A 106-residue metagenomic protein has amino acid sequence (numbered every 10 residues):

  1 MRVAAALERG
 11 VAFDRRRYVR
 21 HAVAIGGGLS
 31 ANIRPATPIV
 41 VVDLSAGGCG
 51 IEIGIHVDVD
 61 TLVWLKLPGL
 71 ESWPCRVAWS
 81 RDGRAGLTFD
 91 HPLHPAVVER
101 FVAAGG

Functional and structural regions predicted by a protein language model:
M1-V42, P95-G106: N-terminal helix initiation/capping motif
F13-R16, G47-E52: Short alpha-helix capping/helix-loop boundary micro-motifs
I25-A31, V59-G69: Short conserved beta-strand and strand-loop elements enriched in small hydrophobics with frequent Asp/Gly
P35, G69-E71, G83: Short acidic/polar mixed-charge low-complexity motifs
P38-V40, P74-A78: Short beta-strand-centered aromatic/proline hotspots
S45, S80-R81: Structural motif
C49-I53, G83-P92: Short, solvent-exposed secondary-structure boundary/capping segments
